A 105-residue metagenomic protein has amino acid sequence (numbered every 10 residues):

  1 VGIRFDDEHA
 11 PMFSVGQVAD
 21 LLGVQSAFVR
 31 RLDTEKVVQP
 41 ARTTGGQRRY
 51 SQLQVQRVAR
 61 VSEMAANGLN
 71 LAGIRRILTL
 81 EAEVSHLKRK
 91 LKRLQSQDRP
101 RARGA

Functional and structural regions predicted by a protein language model:
V1-S14, D20, T34, Q39-P40 (+2 more regions): Arg/Lys-rich, alpha-helical DNA-contact motif
Q25-F28: Short coil turns linking two alpha-helices in DNA-binding domains
Q47: Conserved catalytic core of two-component sensor histidine kinases, primarily the HATPase_c ATP-binding
